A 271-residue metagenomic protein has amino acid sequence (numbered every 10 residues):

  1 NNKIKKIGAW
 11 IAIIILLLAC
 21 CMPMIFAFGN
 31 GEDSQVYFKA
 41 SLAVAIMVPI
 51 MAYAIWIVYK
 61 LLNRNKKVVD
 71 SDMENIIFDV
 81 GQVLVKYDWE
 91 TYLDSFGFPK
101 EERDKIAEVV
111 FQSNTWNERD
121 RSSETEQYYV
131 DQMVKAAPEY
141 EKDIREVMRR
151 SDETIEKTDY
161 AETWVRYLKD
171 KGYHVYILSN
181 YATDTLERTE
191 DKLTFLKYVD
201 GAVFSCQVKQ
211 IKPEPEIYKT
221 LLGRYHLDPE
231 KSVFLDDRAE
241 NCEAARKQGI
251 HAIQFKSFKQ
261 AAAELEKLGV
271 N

Functional and structural regions predicted by a protein language model:
K6-V36: N-terminal signal sequences
Q35-I46: Hydrophobic alpha-helical transmembrane segments
I50-K66: Membrane-helix interfacial anchor on the cytosolic side
V69, M73, A182-T183, E187-N271: Asp-based, Mg2+/Mn2+-dependent phosphohydrolase catalytic module
V69-Q112, K247: Active-site neighborhood of HAD-like aspartate-dependent phosphohydrolases
D79-Q82, S122, I177, A202 (+1 more regions): Generic structural signal for small/hydrophobic residues in well-ordered secondary structure, especially within
T115, R119-E162: Metal-dependent phosphoesterase signature
R145-Y176, E187, P215: Short, acidic loop-to-helix structural element flanking the phosphoryl-transfer center in phosphate-processing enzymes
